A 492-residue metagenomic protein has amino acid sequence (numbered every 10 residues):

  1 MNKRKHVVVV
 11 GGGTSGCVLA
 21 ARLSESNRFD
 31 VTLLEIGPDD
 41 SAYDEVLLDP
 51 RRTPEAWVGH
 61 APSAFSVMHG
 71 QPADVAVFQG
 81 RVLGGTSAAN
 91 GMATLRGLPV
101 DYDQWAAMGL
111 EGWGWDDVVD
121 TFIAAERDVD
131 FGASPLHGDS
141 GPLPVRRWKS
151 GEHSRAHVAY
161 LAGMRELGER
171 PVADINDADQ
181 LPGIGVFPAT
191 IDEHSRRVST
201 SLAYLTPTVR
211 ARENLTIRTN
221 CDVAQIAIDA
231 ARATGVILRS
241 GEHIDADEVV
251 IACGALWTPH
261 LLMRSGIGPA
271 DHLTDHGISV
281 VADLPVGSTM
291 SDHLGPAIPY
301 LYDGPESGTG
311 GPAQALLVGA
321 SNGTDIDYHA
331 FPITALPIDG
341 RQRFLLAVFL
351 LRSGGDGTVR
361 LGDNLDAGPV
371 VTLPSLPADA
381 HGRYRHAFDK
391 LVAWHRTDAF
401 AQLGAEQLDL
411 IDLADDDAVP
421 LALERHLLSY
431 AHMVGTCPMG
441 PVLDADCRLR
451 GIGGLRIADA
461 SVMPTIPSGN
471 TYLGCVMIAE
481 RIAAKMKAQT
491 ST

Functional and structural regions predicted by a protein language model:
M1-T492: N-terminal redox-cofactor-binding region of secreted/periplasmic oxidoreductases
